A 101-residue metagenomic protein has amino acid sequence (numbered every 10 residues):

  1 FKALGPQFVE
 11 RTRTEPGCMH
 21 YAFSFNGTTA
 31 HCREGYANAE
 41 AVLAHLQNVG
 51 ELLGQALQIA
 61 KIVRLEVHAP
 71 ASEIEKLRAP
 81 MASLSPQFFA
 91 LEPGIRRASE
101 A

Functional and structural regions predicted by a protein language model:
F1-H31: A contiguous binding-surface segment within folded domains or other stable secondary-structure elements
P6, N26, A41, P93-G94: Short linear sequence elements within intrinsically disordered, low-complexity coil regions
R13-M19, G35-F88: An amphipathic, aromatic/His-enriched active-site/gating alpha helix that lines ligand/cofactor pockets
Y21, V63-L65, R97-A101: Repeat-unit-sized solenoid/scaffold elements
G27, A71-E73, I95: Short, flexible active-site-adjacent loop segments at beta-strand->alpha-helix junctions, enriched in small/polar
S83-A101: Vicinal oxygen chelate
